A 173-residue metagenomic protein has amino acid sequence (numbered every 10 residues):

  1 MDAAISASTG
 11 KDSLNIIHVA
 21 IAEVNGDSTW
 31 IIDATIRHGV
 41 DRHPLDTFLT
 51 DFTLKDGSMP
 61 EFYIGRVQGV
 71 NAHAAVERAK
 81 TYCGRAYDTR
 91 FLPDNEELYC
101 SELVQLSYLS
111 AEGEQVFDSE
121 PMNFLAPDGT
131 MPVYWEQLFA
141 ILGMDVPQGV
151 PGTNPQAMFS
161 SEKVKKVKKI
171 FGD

Functional and structural regions predicted by a protein language model:
M1-I64, D88-N95: Glycine-rich catalytic cores of cysteine/serine-nucleophile enzymes that process amide/ester linkages in cell-envelope
D2-A4, P44, F62-Y63, A79 (+3 more regions): Mixed-charge, polar/low-complexity N-terminal
T29-I32, I64-V67, T81, P132-V133 (+3 more regions): Hydrophobic transmembrane signal anchors and adjacent membrane-proximal interface regions, especially in viral
D33-T50, E77-T89, F117-V133, F159: A broadly tuned preference for mixed-charge, low-complexity surface segments
M59-M122: Active-site nucleophile-His-acid catalytic modules used for acyl/amide transfer and hydrolysis across diverse enzymes
N95-D173: Activation targets extended, charge/polar-rich intrinsically disordered C-terminal tails
